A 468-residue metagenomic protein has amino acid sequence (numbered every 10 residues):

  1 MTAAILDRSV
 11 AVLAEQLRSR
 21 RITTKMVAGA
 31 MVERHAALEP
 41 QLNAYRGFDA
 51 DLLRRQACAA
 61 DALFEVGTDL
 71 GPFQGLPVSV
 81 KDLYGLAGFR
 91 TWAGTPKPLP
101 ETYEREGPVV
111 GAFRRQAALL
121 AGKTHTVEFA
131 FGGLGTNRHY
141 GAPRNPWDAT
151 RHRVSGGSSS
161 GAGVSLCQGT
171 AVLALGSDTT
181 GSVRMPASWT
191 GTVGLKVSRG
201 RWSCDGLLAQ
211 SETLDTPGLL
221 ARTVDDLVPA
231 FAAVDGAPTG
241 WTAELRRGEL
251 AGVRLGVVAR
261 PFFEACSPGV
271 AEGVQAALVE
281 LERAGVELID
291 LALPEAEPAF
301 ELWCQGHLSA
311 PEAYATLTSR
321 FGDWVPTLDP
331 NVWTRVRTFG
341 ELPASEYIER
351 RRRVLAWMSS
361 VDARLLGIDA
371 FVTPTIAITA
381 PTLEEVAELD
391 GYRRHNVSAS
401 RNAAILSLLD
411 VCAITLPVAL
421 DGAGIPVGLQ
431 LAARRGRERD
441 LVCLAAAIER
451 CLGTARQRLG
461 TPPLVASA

Functional and structural regions predicted by a protein language model:
M1-R54, R283-G285, E346, R456-A468: An N-terminal boundary/leader segment
R20, G75, K81, R115 (+4 more regions): Glycine-rich, small-residue loops and helix-cap segments that act as flexible hinges at active-site edges
T24-G29, C58-D61, P268-A292, L317-D323 (+2 more regions): Acyltransferase
M31, L53, L227, L255 (+4 more regions): Residue-level signal for inorganic ion chemistry
L53-R55, L63-H139: Acidic/His- and Gly-rich active-site-bordering loop/insert found across diverse amide/peptide-bond hydrolases
F73-A93, E249-R254, H307-M358, D362 (+2 more regions): Short helix-loop capping/hinge segments that flank enzyme active sites or metal/cofactor-binding pockets
R105-G107, G111-F231, S407-A419, I425-G428: Short glycine/serine-rich loop segments
V193-E272, A276-L278, C451-A468: A short helix-breaking turn/cap at a secondary-structure junction
